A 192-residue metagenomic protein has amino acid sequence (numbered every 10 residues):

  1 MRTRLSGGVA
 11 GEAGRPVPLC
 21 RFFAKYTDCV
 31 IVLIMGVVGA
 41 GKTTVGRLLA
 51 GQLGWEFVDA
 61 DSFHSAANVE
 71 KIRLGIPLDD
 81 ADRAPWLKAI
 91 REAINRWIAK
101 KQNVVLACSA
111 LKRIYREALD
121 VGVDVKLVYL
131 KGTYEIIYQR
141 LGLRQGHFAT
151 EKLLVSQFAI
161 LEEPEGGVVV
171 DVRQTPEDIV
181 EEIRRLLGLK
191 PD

Functional and structural regions predicted by a protein language model:
I34: Hydrophobic anchor at the beta1->P-loop junction of P-loop NTPases
V38: The conserved Walker
K42: Conserved lysine of the Walker
R47-I90: Conserved substrate/cofactor phosphate-moiety recognition/catalytic segment in nucleotide-dependent phosphotransferases
K100-V104, K126: Loop/turn-to-beta-strand initiation segments
G122-R140: Conserved phosphate-donor/acceptor-positioning beta-strand/loop module used by diverse small-molecule
L143-E182: Small-molecule kinase domains that catalyze NTP-dependent phosphoryl transfer to phosphate-bearing small molecules
